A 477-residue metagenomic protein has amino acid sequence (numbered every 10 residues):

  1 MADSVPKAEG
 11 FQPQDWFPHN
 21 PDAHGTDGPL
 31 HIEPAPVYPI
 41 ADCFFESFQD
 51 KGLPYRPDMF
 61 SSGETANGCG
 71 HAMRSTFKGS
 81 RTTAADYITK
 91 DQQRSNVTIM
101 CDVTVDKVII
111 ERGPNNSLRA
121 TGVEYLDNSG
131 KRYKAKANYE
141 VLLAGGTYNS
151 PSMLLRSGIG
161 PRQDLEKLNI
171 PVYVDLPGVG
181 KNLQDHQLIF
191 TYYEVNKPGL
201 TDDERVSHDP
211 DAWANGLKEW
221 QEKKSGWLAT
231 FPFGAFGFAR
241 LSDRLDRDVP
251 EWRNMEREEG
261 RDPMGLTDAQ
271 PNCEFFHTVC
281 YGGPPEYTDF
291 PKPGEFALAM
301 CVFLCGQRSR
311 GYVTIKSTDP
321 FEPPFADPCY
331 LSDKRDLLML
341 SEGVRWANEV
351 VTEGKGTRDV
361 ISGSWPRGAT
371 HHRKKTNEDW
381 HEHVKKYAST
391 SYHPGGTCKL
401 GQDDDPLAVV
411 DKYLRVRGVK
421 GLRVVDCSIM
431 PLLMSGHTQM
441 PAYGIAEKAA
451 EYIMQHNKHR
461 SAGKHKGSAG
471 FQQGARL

Functional and structural regions predicted by a protein language model:
M1-E111, R119-A120, T191-E194, D202 (+1 more regions): Conserved redox-cofactor binding core of oxidoreductases
V5-P18, P114, G122, D248-M264: Intrinsically disordered, low-complexity domain-flanking/linker segments in eukaryotic proteins, enriched
G10-W16, D58-G63, A84, P198 (+3 more regions): Short coil/turn segments at secondary-structure boundaries
P21-P29, E64-G70, D164-E166, D319-F325 (+2 more regions): Surface-exposed beta-strand-to-loop junctions that form interaction patches on eukaryotic regulatory domains
G25, P34, P151, P161-P291 (+7 more regions): Mid-to-C-terminal "cap/lid" subdomains and adjacent gly/pro-rich loops that border and regulate access to redox
V37, A41-D42, S80-A84, G158 (+5 more regions): A structural signal for well-ordered alpha-helical scaffolds and beta->alpha junctions
N96-Y193, K197-P198, L298-G356, H381-L477: C-terminal structured subdomain/cap of oxidoreductase catalytic cores
P285-C305: Structured beta-strand/loop patches that form or line metal/cofactor-binding pockets in enzymes
